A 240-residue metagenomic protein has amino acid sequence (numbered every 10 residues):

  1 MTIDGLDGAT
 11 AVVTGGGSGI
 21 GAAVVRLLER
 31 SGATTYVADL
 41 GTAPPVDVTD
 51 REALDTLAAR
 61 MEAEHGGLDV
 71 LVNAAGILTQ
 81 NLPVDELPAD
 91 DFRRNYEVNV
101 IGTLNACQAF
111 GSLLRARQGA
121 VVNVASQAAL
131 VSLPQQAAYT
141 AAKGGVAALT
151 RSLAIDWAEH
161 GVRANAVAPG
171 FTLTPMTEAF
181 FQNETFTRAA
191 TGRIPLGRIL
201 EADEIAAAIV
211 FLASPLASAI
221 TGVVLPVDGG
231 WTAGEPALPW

Functional and structural regions predicted by a protein language model:
T2, N81, T221-W240: Short C-terminal tail/terminal secondary-structure segment of NAD(P)H-dependent dehydrogenase/reductase domains
L82-V84, P88-R93, A190: Substrate-binding pocket helix/loop in short-chain dehydrogenase/reductase
V84-D85, V131-A137, E159-H160, G197 (+1 more regions): Active-site loop immediately N-terminal to the catalytic Tyr-X3-Lys motif of short-chain dehydrogenase/reductase
C107, A142, T150: Active-site helix of classical SDR
S112, I155-E159, S218: Alpha-helical segment proximal to the catalytic Tyr-Lys
S126: Residue(s) in the substrate-gating loop at a strand-loop-helix junction that position the organic substrate next
R163, R198-V227, T232: C-terminal substrate-recognition "lid" of short-chain dehydrogenase/reductases
